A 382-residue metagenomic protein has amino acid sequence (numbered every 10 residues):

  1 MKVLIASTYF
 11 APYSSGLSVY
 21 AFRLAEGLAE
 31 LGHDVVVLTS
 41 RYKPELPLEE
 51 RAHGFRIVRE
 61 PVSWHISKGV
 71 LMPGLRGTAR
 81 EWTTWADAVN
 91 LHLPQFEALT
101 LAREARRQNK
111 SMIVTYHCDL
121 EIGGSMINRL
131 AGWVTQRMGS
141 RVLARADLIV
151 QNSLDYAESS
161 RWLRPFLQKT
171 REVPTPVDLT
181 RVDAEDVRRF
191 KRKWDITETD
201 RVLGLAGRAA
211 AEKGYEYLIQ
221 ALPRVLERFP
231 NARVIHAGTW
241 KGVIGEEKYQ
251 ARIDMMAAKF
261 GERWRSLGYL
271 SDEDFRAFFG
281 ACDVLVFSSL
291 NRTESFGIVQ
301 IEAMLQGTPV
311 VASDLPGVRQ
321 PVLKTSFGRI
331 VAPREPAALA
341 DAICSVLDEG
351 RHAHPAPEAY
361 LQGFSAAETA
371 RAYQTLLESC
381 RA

Functional and structural regions predicted by a protein language model:
Y42-K43, V177, R233-A251: Glycosyltransferase donor-sugar binding loop
E45, A88-Y116, L120-I122: An aromatic- and histidine-rich active-site surface loop
S111, L120-R141, E158: Nucleotide-sugar donor phosphate/pyrophosphate-binding loop at the beta->alpha transition of glycosyltransferases
S140-R181: A short, active-site helix/loop in glycosyltransferases that binds the activated sugar's phosphate group
I196-K213, I219-L222, I235-A237: Conserved donor-binding/catalytic core segment of Leloir-type glycosyltransferases
E247-E273: Nucleotide-activated donor-binding/catalytic signature segment of Leloir-type glycosyltransferases, i.e., the conserved
L305, P309-A312: Short hydrophobic beta-strand element within catalytic cores of glycosyltransferases and related nucleotide-activated
K324-P336, C344-R351: Conserved acidic donor-binding segment of nucleotide-sugar-dependent glycosyltransferases
